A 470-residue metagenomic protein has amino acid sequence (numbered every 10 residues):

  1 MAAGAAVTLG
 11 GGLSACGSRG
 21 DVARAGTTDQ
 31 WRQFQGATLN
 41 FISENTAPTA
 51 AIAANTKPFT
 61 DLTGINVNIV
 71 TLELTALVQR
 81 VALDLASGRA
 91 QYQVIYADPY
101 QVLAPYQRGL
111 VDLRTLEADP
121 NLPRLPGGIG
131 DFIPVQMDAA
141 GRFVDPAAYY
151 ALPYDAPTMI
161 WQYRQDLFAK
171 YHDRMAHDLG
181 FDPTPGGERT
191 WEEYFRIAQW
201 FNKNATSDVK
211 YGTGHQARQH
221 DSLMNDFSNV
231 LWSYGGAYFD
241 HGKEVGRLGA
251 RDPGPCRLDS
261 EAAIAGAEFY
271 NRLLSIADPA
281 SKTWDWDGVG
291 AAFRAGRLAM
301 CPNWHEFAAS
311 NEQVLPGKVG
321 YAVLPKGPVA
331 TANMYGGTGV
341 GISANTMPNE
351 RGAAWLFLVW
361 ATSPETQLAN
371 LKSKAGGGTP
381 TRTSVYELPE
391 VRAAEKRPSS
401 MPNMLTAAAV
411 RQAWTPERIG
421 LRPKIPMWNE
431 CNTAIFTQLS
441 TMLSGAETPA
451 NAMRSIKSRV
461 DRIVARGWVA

Functional and structural regions predicted by a protein language model:
M1-G17: N-terminal export signals
A25-Q33, P99-I160, D226, G320-A322 (+2 more regions): Hinge/lid segment of periplasmic solute-binding proteins
Q35-T46, I65-V70, V94, Y211: Short, well-ordered beta-strand elements
N40, A86, F143, A147 (+8 more regions): Extracytoplasmic/periplasmic substrate-recognition and gating elements
T46-N66, Q162, D166, I435 (+1 more regions): Short, polar/charged alpha-helical segment
K57-Q136, K170-H172, A176, A292 (+3 more regions): Extracytoplasmic "Venus flytrap"/periplasmic binding protein-like
W191-N202, V230-T283, L324: Glycine-centered hinge/linker elements that transmit conformational signals in sensory and ligand-binding systems
G317-L324, K372-T437, T441, R466-A470: Long, aromatic- and glycine/proline-rich binding clefts that accommodate carbohydrate-like moieties
